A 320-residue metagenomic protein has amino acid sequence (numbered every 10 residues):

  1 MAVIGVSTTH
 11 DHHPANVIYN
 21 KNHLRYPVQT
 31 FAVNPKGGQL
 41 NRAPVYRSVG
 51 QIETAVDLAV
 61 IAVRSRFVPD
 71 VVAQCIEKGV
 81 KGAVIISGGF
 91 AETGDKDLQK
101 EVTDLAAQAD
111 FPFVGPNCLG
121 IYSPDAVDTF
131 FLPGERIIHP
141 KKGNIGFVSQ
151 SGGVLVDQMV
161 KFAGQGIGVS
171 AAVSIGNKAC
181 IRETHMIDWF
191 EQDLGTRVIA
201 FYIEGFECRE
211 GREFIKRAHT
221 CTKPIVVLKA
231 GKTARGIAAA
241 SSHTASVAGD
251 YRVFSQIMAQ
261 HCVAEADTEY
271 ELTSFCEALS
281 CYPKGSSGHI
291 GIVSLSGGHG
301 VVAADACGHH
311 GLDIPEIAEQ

Functional and structural regions predicted by a protein language model:
M1-Q320: Catalytic-core regions of core metabolic enzymes, especially those transforming organic acids/acyl-group intermediates
